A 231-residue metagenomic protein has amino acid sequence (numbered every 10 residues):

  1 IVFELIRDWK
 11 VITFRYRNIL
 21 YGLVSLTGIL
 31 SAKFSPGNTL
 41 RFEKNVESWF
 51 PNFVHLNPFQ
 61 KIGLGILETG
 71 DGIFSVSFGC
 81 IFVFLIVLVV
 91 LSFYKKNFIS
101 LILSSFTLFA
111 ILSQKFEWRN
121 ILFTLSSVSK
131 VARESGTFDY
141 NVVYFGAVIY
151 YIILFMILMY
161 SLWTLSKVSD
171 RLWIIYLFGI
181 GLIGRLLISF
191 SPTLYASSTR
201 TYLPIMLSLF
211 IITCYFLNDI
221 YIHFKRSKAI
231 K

Functional and structural regions predicted by a protein language model:
I1-L5, L26: Membrane-interface alpha helices of multi-pass inner-membrane proteins
L5-Y16, M159-L172, T213-I230: Membrane-interface junctions at the ends of membrane-embedded or membrane-associated helices
I12-L162, I183-S197: Transmembrane catalytic cores of multi-pass membrane glycosyltransferases and polysaccharide-assembly enzymes
N18-I19, I174-F178: Hydrophobic alpha-helical transmembrane segments
V128-F138, I211-D219, K231: Hydrophilic extracytoplasmic domains
Y176-R185, I205-I212: Hydrophobic alpha-helical membrane segments
S191, I230-K231: Soluble, non-transmembrane domains of integral membrane proteins
Y195-M206: Non-cytosolic membrane-interface motifs at loop->transmembrane helix junctions
